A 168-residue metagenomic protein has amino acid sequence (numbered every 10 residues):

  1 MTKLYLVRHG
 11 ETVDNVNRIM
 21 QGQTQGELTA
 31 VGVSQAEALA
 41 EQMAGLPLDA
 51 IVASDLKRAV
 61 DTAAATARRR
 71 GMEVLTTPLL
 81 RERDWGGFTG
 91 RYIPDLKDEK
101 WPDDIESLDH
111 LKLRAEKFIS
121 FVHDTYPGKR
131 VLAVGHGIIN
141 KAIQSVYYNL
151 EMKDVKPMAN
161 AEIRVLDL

Functional and structural regions predicted by a protein language model:
T2-V7, E11-R70, E99: Active-site-proximal alpha-helix that buttresses catalytic centers in soluble enzyme cores
L4, K129-G137: Generic beta-sheet signal
T12, I139-N140: Short active-site segment of divalent metal-dependent hydrolases/proteases that encodes the spacing between
A44-P47, V122-K129: Glycine-rich phosphate-binding loop signature in dinucleotide/nucleotide-binding domains
A53-S54, L113, V134-G135: Short beta-strand scaffold positions
A65, A142, V146: Active-site signature of alpha/beta-hydrolase-fold catalytic machinery across serine- and Asp/Cys-nucleophile hydrolases
R68-K117: Phosphate-handling substructures
Y148-L168: Domain-level recognition of soluble alpha/beta enzyme cores, biased toward histidine phosphatases/phosphomutases
